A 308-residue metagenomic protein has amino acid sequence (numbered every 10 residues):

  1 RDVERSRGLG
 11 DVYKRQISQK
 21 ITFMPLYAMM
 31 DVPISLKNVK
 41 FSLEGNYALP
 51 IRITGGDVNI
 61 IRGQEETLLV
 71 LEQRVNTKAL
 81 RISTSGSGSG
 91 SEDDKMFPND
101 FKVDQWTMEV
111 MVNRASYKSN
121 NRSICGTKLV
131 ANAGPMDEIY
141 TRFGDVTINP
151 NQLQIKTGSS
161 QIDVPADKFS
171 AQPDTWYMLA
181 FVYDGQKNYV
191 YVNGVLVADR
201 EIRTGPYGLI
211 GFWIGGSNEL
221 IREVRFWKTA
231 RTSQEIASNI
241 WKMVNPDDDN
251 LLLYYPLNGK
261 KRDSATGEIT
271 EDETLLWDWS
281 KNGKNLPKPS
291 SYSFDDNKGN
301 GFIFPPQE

Functional and structural regions predicted by a protein language model:
D2-Y13: Single conserved hydrophobic/aromatic residue that forms the stacking wall/gate of nucleotide- or nucleobase-binding
K40-A48: Short glycine/proline/serine/threonine-rich loop/turn segments at secondary-structure transition edges
E72-S83, N113-Y117, Y140-I202, Y292-Q307: Extracellular glycan-interaction surfaces
N76-Q154, R231-E235: Extracellular glycan-recognition modules
M96-M108, K168-T175, G215-L220, P246-D248: Extracellular/lumenal carbohydrate-interaction signature centered on repeated Trp-anchored short motifs
M108-A115, L179-F181, V224-F226, Y254-Y255 (+1 more regions): Short hydrophobic/aromatic patches on beta-strands that form ligand-binding or substrate-lining surfaces
V197-I221, P246-N250: Flexible glycan-contacting loops in extracellular carbohydrate-active proteins
R225-E308: Extended recognition patches within non-cytosolic domains
